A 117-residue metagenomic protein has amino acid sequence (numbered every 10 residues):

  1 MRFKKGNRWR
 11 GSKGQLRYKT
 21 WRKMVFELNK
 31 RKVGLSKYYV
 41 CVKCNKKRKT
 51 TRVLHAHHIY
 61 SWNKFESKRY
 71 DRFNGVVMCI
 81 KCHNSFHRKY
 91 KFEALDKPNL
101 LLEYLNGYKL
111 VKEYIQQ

Functional and structural regions predicted by a protein language model:
K4-K43, S67-R69, F73: Short, charged surface segments at domain edges that flank catalytic/cofactor-binding sites
R17-T20, V40-C41, Y60-N63, G107 (+2 more regions): Membrane-proximal envelope and lipid/glycan-remodeling enzymes
V40, H55, M78: The −1 position to Zn-ligating cysteines in a subset of zinc-ribbon hairpins
K43-C44, K81: Short, cysteine/histidine-rich loop/knuckle motifs that typically chelate Zn2+
K49, G75-D96: Short Cys/His-centered divalent metal-binding micro-motifs
T50-F65: Short recognition patches in nucleic-acid-associated and regulatory proteins
T51-V53, F92-G107: Flexible linker/context regions in extracytoplasmic redox proteins
R72-K81, Y108-Q117: Short Fe-S-cluster ligation motifs
